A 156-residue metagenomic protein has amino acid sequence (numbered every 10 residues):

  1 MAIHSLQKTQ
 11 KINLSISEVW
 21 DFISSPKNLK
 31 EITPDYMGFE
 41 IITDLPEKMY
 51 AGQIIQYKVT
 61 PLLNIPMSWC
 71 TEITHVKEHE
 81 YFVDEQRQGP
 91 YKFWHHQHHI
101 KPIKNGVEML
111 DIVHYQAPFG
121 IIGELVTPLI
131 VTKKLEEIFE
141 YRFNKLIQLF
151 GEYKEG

Functional and structural regions predicted by a protein language model:
M1-P46, Y50: Hydrophobic ligand-binding cavity/cleft-lining segments
S5-Q7, P66-C70, K92-H96: Short, surface-exposed coil-to-beta transition loops
T9-N13, E40, K58, E72 (+2 more regions): Generic structural detector for well-ordered beta-strands
I12-L14, P61-L63, H75, P90 (+1 more regions): Beta-strand elements of well-folded, non-transmembrane domains
I16, T74-Y81, H99-E108: A short, structured loop/turn motif at beta-sheet edges
E40-Q88, Y141-N144, Q148-E155: Glycine-rich portal/gate segments that line the openings of hydrophobic small-molecule binding cavities
Q86-E137: Beta-strand/loop substructures that line and gate deep hydrophobic ligand-binding cavities in soluble
